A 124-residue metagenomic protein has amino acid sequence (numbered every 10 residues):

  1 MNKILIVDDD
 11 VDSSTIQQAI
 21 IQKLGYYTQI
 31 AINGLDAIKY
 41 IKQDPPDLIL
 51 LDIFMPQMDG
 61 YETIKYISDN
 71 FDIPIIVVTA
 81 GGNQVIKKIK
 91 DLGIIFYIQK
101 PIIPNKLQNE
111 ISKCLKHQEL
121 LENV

Functional and structural regions predicted by a protein language model:
T15-K23: Charged docking surfaces used in two-component/phosphorelay signaling
I30-L48: Acidic, metal-coordinating helix/loop segments flanking the phosphotransfer/catalytic sites of two-component signaling
K42-D44, Y66-I73, L92: Conserved phosphotransfer cores of two-component systems
D52: Active-site residues of response regulator receiver
M55: Receiver (REC) domain active-site loop signature in two-component systems and cognate sites in sensor histidine kinases
V78-T79: Hydrophobic/aromatic residues positioned on beta-strands within the core alpha/beta folds
Q84, I102-S112, E119: C-terminal output helix
